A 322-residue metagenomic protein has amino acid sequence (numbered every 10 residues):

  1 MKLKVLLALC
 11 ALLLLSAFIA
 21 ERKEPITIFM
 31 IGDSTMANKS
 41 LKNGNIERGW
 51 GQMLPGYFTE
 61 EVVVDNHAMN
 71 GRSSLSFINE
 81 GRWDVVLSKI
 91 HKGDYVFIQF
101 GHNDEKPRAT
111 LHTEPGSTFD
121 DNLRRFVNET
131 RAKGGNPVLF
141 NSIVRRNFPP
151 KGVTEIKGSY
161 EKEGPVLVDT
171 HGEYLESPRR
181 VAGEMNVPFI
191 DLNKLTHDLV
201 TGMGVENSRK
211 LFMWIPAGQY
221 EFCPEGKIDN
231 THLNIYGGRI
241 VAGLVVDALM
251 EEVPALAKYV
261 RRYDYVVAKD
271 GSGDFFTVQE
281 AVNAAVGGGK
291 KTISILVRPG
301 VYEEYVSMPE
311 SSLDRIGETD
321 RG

Functional and structural regions predicted by a protein language model:
M1-L7: Bacterial N-terminal signal peptides that target proteins for export
L7-S16: Bacterial N-terminal signal peptides
I19-A68, D84-V96: Serine-esterase "nucleophile elbow" of acetyl-processing enzymes
K23, R82-I235, R239, G243-A257: Alpha-helical cap/lid subdomain in secreted, periplasmic, or secretory-pathway luminal O-acyl-processing enzymes
I31-S34, N66-R72, I98-N103, F140-V144 (+3 more regions): Active-site-proximal beta-strand/loop segments in catalytic clefts of secreted hydrolases
M36-L41, S74-S76, D274-F276: Short, solvent-exposed loop/turn elements at domain surfaces
Y265-L296, Y302: Acidic Gly/Asp/Thr-rich repetitive segments characteristic of extracellular carbohydrate-active and adhesion proteins
G288-L296, E303-G322: Beta-solenoid repeat scaffold
